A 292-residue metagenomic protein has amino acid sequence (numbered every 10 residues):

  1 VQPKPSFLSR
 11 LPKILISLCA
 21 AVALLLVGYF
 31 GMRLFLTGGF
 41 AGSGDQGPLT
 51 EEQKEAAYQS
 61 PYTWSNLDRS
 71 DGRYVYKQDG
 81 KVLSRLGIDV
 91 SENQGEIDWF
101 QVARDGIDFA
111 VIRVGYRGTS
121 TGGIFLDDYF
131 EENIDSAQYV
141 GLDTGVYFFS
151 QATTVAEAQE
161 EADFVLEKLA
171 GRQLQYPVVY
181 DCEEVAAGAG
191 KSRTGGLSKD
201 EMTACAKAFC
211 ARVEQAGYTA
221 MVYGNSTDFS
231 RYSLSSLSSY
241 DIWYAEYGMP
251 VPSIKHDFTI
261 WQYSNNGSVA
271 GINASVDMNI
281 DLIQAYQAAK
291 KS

Functional and structural regions predicted by a protein language model:
P3-L24: N-terminal Sec-pathway targeting helices
G28-S43: Hydrophobic single-pass membrane-insertion segments
G42-V90, Q94-E96, L237-S292: Functionally critical loop-and-helix segments that line ligand-binding/catalytic clefts of soluble enzyme domains
G80, S84-A208, E214-A216: Substrate-binding cleft of extracellular glycoside hydrolase catalytic domains
T144, T219-A220, I242: Hydrophobic anchor at the start of a short beta-strand that flanks the dinucleotide cofactor-binding loop
F148, G224, E246: Short beta-strand/turn micro-motifs composed of small residues that flank or help shape donor/cofactor-binding pockets
L166-Y180, E184-A186, L234-D257: Structural recognition of alpha->loop->beta junctions
V213-R231: Aromatic-lined carbohydrate-recognition surfaces of secreted/lumenal glycan-active proteins
